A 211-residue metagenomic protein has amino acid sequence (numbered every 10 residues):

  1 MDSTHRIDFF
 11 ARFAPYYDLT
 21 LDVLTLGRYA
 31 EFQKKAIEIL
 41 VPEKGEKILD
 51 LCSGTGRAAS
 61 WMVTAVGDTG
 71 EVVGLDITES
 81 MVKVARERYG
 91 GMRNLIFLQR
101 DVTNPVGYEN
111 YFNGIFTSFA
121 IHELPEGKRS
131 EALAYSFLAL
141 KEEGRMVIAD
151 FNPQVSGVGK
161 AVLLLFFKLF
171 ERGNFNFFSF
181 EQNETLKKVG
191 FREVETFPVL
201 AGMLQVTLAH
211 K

Functional and structural regions predicted by a protein language model:
M1-Y16: N-terminal, positively charged/glycine-rich alpha-helical extensions of SAM-dependent methyltransferases
T4, T20, V147-V189, E193-V199 (+1 more regions): C-terminal alpha-helical "lid/dimerization" subdomain adjacent to the S-adenosyl-L-methionine
G27-K44: Conserved alpha-helix/loop element of class I SAM-dependent methyltransferases that forms part of the SAM/SAH-binding
L49-L51, T55-N104: Class I SAM-dependent methyltransferase SAM/SAH-binding core
G67, L124-P125, L140-E142: Helix-to-beta-strand junctions that scaffold the AdoMet/dcAdoMet cofactor pocket in Class I SAM-dependent enzymes
V106-I115: A short acidic, Gly/Pro-enriched loop at the edge of an enzyme's catalytic core that lines a small-molecule cofactor
G114-G127: A short SAM/SAH-binding and catalytic strip from SAM-dependent methyltransferases
S130-E142: A short glycine-rich, Lys/Arg-flanked "PGG" loop and its adjoining helix->strand segment in the class I
